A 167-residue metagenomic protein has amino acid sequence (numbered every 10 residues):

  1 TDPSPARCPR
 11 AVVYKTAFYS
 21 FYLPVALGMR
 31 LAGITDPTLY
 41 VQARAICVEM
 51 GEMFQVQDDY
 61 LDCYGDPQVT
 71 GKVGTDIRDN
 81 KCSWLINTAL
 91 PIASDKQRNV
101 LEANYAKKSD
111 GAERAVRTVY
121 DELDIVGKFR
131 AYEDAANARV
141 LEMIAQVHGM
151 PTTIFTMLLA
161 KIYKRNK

Functional and structural regions predicted by a protein language model:
T1-K167: All-alpha prenyltransferase/terpene-synthase fold signal
